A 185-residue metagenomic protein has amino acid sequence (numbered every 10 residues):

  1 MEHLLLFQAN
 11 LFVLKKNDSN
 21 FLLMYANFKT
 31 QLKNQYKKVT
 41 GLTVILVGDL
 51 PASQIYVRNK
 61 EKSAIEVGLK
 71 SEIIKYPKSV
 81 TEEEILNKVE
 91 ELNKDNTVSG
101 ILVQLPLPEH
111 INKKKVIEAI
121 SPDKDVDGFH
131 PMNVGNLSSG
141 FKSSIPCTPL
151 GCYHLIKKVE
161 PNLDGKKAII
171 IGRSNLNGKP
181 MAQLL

Functional and structural regions predicted by a protein language model:
L4-G100: N-terminal ligand-binding/catalytic initiation module
V13, H130, T148: Residue-level signal for threonine
K15, P106-P108, S174: Anionic group-transfer/hydrolysis microenvironments
V39, L46, V98, V126 (+4 more regions): Short glycine/serine/threonine-biased micro-segments
V47-E61, P146-L185: Glycine-rich phosphate/diphosphate-binding loop of Rossmann-like nucleotide-binding domains
G68-K70, I74-I145: Phosphate/diphosphate ligand-binding glycine-rich loop within oxidoreductases
